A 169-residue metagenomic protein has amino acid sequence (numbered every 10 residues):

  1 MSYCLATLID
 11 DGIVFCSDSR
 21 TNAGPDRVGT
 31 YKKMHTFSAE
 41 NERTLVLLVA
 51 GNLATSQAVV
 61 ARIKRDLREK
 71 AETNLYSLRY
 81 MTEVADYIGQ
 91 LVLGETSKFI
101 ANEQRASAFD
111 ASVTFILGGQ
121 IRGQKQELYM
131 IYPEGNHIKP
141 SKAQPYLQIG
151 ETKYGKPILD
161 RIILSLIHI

Functional and structural regions predicted by a protein language model:
M1-A108, H137-L166: Conserved short S/T/G-enriched processing/targeting/catalytic segments and their helical context
K98-S107, S112-M130, G135-H137: Internal active-site segments that recognize and position negatively charged phosphoryl groups and nucleotide moieties
